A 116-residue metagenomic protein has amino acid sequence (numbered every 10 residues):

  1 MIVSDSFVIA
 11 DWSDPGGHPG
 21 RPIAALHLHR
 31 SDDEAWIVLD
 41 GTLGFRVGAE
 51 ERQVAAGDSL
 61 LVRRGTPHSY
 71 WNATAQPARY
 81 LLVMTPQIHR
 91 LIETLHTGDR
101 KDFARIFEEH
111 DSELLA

Functional and structural regions predicted by a protein language model:
M1-L26, D32-D33: A short glycine-rich, His/Asp/Glu-containing loop-to-beta-strand
D5-F7, P15-P19, T42, E51 (+1 more regions): Short, charged/polar surface micro-motifs in flexible loops or helix N-caps
D11-D14, L28-F45, V83: Short, conserved beta-strand element in jelly-roll/cupin
S31, E50, T66-P67, Q76 (+1 more regions): A generic "binding-loop/recognition-motif" signal
A35, T42, A49-P67: Short acidic-glycine-tyrosine-enriched beta hairpin
F45-R46, V62, H68-T74, Y80-L82: Short beta-strand His + acidic residue motifs that chelate non-heme Fe in jelly-roll/DSBH and cupin folds
V47-G48, A56, W71-N72, I92-E93: Short glycine-/acidic-enriched loop or helix-start segments at secondary-structure transitions that form or flank
A73-A116: Double-stranded beta-helix
